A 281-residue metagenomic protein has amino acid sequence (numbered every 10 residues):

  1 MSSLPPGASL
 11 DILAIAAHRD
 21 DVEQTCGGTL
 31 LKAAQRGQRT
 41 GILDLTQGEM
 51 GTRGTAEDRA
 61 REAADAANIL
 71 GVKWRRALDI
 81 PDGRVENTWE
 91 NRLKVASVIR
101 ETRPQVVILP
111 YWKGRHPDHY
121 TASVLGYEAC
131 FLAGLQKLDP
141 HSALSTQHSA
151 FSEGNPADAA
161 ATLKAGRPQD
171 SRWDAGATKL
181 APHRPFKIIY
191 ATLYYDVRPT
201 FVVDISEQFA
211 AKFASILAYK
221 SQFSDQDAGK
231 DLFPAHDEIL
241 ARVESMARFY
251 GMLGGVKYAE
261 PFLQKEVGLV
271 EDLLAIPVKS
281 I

Functional and structural regions predicted by a protein language model:
M1-L13, N87-I281: Metal-dependent de-N-acetylase/amidase catalytic core
M1-T102, D170, L263, A275-P277: Active-site rim/loop-helix segments in enzyme catalytic domains that contact anionic ligands
